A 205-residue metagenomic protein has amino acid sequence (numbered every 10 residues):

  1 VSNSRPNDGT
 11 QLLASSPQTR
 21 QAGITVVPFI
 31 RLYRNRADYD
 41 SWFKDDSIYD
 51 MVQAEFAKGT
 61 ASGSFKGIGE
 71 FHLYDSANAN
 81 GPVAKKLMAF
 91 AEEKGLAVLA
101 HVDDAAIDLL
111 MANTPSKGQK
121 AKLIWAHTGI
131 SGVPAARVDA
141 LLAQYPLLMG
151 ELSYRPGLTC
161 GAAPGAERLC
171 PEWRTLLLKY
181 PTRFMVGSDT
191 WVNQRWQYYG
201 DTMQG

Functional and structural regions predicted by a protein language model:
V1-R5, P28, E92, N113 (+1 more regions): Generic low-polarity alpha-helical segments
S2-S4, F29-R31, G69, L99 (+3 more regions): Active-site neighborhood of phospho(di)ester-bond hydrolases with catalytic His/Asp-centered motifs
N7-G9, N35-A37, D75-A77, D104-L109 (+3 more regions): Active-site environment of divalent metal-dependent phosphoester hydrolases
N7-L99, Y154-G157: Active-site gating/metal-coordination segments in enzymes
L13-S16, D45, Q53-A57, A79-A84 (+3 more regions): Distinct, well-ordered alpha-helical segments
R20-T25, N113, K117-T128: Short, structured secondary-structure boundary patches
S64-F65, K86, F90-A97, T114-L123 (+2 more regions): Glycine-enriched alpha-helix->loop->beta-strand junction motifs that scaffold or abut catalytic
A126, G132-G205: H/E-rich (His + Asp/Glu) clusters that bind or coordinate divalent metals
